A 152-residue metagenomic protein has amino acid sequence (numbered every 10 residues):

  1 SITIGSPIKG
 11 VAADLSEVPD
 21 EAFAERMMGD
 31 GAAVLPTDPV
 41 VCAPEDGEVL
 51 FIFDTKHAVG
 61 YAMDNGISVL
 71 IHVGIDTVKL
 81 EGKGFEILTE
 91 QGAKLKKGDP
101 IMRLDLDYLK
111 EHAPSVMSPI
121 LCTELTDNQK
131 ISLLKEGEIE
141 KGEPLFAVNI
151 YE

Functional and structural regions predicted by a protein language model:
S1-E152: Contiguous, well-folded functional domains in the mature portion of proteins
